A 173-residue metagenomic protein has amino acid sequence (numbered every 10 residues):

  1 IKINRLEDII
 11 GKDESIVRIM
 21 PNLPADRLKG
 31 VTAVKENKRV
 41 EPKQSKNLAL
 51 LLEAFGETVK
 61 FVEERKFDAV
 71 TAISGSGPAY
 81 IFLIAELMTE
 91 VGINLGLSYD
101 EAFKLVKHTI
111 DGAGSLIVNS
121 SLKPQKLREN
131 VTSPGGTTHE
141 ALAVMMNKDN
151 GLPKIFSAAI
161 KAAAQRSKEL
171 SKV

Functional and structural regions predicted by a protein language model:
I1-K2: ADP-ribose/adenylate-binding Rossmann-like module
R5, I9-S15, V31-A69, Y80-N119 (+1 more regions): Internal alpha-helical scaffold of NAD(P)-dependent oxidoreductase catalytic cores
I16-V17, K66-A72, P124-E129: Short pre-catalytic strand/loop immediately N-terminal to key active-site residues, enriched for Gly-Thr
R18-M20, K35, F156: Short beta-strand segments
M20-A25, T71-I81: Glycine/serine-rich anion-binding loops at beta->alpha junctions that coordinate negatively charged ligand groups
D26-K35, A143: Acidic/polar active-site rim loop that often engages polyanionic ligands
K107-V173: NAD(P)-dependent Rossmann-like dehydrogenase/reductase catalytic/cofactor-binding core
